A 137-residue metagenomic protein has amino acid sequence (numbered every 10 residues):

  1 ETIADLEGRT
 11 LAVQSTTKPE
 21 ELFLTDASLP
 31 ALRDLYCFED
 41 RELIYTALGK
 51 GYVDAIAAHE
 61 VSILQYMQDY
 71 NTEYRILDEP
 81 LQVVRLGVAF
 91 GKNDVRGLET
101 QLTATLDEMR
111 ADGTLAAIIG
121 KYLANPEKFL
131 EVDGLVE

Functional and structural regions predicted by a protein language model:
E1-L11: Flexible hinge/capping segments at coil-to-helix
L6, A47-G49, V88, L102: Hydrophobic residues within well-ordered alpha-helices
R9-P19, G91-V95: Short coil/turn segments
Q14-T17, D40-R41, A57-L64, D112: Beta->alpha turn/N-cap motifs
K18-L35, R75-L77, L106-E137: Ligand-binding clefts/hinges and TM-proximal coupling segments of bilobed small-molecule sensing domains
L22-D26, A47-Q82: A ligand-binding cleft/hinge motif common to bilobed small-molecule-binding domains
L35-T46, K50, V84: Short helix-initiation/N-cap motifs at beta->coil->alpha
L64, Q68-D107, N125-E137: Periplasmic-binding protein-like
